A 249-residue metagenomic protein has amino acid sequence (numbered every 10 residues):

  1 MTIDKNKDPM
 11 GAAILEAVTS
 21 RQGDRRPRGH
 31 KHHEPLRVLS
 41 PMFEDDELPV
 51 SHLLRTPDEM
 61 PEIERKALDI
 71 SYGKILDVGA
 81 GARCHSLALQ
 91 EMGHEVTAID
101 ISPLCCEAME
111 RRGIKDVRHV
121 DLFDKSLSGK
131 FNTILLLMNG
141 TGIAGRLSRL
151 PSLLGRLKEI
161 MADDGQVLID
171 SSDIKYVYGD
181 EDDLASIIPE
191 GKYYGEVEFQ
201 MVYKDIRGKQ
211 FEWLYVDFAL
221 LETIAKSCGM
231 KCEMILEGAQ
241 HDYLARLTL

Functional and structural regions predicted by a protein language model:
M1-R37: N-terminal auxiliary segments of SAM/dcSAM-dependent transferases
D4-K5, A12-R21, D163-K226: SAM-dependent methyltransferase
L54-K74: Conserved alpha-helix/loop element of class I SAM-dependent methyltransferases that forms part of the SAM/SAH-binding
A82-G93: Conserved SAM-binding loop of SAM-dependent methyltransferases across substrates and taxa, primarily the Class I
S102-P103: Conserved SAM/SAH-binding beta-strand->alpha-helix loop
G113-D124: Conserved SAM-binding strand-loop segment of SAM-dependent methyltransferases
F131-P151: A short SAM/SAH-binding and catalytic strip from SAM-dependent methyltransferases
L150-D163: A short glycine-rich, Lys/Arg-flanked "PGG" loop and its adjoining helix->strand segment in the class I
